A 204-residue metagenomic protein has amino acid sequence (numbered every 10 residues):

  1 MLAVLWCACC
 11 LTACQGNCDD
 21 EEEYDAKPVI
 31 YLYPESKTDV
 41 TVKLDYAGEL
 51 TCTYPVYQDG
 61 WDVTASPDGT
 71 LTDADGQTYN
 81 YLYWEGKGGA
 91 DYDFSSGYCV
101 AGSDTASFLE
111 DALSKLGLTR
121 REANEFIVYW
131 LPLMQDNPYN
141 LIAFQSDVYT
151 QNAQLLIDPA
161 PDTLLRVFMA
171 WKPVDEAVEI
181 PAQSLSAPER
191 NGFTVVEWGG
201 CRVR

Functional and structural regions predicted by a protein language model:
C9-A13: C-terminal motif of bacterial Sec signal peptides marking the signal peptidase cleavage site
C18-R204: Protease-labile, long low-complexity intrinsically disordered regions enriched in Pro/Ser/Thr
